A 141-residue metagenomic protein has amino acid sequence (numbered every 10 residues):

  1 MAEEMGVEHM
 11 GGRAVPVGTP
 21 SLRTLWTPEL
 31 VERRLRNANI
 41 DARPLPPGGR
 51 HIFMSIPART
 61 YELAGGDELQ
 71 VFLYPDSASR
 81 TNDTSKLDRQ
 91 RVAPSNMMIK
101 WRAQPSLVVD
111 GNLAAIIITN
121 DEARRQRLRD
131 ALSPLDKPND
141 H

Functional and structural regions predicted by a protein language model:
E3-T19, P94-H141: A short, solvent-exposed beta-edge/loop patch
P20-P28, S77-R80, I118-D121, R125: Solvent-exposed, acidic/flexible segments
L25-W101: Short, solvent-exposed recognition patches
